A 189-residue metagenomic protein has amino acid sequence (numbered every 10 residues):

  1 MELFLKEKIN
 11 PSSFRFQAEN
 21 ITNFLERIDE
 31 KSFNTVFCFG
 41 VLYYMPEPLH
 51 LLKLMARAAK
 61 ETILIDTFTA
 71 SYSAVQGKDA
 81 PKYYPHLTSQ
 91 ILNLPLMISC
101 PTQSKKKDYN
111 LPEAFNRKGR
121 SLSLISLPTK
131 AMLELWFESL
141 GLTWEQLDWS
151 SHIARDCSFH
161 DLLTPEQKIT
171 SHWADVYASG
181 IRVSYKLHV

Functional and structural regions predicted by a protein language model:
M1-L25: Class I SAM-dependent methyltransferase SAM/SAH-binding core
F4-L5, S32, T62, L140: A general secondary-structure boundary signal
I9-P11, E30, A58, S139: Short, well-ordered coil/turn elements that cap or connect secondary structure elements
F14, S32-N34, K60: Local beta-strand N-terminus motif with an aromatic residue
F37: A conserved beta-strand element that flanks and buttresses the S-adenosyl-L-methionine
G40-Y44: A short His-aromatic
P46-A58, I63-S184, H188: S-adenosyl-L-methionine-dependent methyltransferase catalytic module, highlighting the catalytic core
